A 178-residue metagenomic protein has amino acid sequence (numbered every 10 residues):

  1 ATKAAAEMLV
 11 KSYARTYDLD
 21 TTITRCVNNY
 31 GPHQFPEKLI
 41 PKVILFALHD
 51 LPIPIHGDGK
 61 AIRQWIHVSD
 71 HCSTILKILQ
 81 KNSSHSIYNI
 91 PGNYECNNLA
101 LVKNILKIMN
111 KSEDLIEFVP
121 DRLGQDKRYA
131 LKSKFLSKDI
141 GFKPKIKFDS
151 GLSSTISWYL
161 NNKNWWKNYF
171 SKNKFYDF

Functional and structural regions predicted by a protein language model:
A1-E7, Q34-K38, Q64-W65, E95: Short-chain dehydrogenase/reductase
A1-T22, A47-H49: Active-site Tyr-X1-5-Lys
K11, H33-P36, I140: Short, function-defining helix-loop hinge/capping sites that tune catalysis or transport
T21-I23, P54-I55: Conserved active-site beta-strand element of glycosyltransferases/polysaccharide synthases
T22-L39: Flexible, glycine-rich beta-alpha linker
P41, A47-F178: C-terminal substrate-binding subdomain of Rossmann-fold SDR/epimerase-dehydratase oxidoreductases
